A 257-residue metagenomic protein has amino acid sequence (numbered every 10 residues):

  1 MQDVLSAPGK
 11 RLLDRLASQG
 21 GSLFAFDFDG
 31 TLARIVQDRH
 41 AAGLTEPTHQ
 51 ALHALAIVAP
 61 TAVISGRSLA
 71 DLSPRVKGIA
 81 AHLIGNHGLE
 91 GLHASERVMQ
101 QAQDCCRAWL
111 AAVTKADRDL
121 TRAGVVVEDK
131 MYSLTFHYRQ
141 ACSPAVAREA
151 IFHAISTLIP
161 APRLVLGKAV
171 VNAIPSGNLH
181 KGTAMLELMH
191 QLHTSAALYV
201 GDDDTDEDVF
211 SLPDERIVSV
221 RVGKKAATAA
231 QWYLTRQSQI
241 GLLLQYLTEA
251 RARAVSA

Functional and structural regions predicted by a protein language model:
M1-F28, A33-H40, P47, H190 (+1 more regions): Non-catalytic pre-domain segments flanking phosphatase-related domains
Q2-L5, G182-A257: Mg2+-dependent phosphoryl-transfer enzymes with acidic/Ser/Thr/Gly-rich catalytic loops
L23-A25, H82, L198: Hydrophobic "anchor" residues on beta-strands that sit immediately upstream of conserved functional sites
Q37, G43-K130: Active-site phosphate-binding/coordination module
S68-N86, C142, V146-R163: Substrate-recognition/cap helix-loop segment adjacent to the acidic, metal-dependent catalytic center of Asp-based
N86-A111, V165-T194: Substrate-recognition "cap/lid" segment bordering the active-site pocket of phosphatases
V125-C142, P162-P175: Charged, glycine-interspersed solvent-exposed loop segments at helix/strand-loop junctions that cap or gate access
